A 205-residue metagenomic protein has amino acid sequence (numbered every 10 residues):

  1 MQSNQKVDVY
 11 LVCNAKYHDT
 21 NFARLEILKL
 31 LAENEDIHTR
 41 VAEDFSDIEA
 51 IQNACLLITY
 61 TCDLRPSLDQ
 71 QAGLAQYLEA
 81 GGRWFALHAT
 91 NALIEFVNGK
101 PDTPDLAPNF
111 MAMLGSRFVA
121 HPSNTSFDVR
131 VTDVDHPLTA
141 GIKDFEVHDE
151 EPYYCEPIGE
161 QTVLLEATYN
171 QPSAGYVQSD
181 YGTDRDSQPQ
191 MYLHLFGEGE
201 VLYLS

Functional and structural regions predicted by a protein language model:
Q2-S3, E49-A54, P157-I158: Flexible, charged surface loops at secondary-structure boundaries
Q5-V7, L195-L202: Beta-strand-turn-beta hairpins that frame and shape the catalytic cleft of phosphate-ester-processing enzymes
D8-I94: Helical hinge/lid and interdomain linker segments adjacent to catalytic or ligand-binding clefts that mediate domain
L11, L164-E166, V201-S205: Active-site-proximal beta-strand elements of phosphoester/diester hydrolases
A32, S116-G197: Catalytic beta-strand/loop cores that center a nucleophilic Ser/Cys/Thr and support acyl-enzyme chemistry
H38-R40, T162, E200: Conserved beta-strand segments of alpha/beta enzyme cores
L56, M191-L193, Y203: Conserved hydrophobic/aromatic beta-strand scaffold that supports enzyme active sites
L64-G141: A glycine-rich, often tryptophan-bearing local segment used as a flexible ligand/cofactor-contacting loop or short
